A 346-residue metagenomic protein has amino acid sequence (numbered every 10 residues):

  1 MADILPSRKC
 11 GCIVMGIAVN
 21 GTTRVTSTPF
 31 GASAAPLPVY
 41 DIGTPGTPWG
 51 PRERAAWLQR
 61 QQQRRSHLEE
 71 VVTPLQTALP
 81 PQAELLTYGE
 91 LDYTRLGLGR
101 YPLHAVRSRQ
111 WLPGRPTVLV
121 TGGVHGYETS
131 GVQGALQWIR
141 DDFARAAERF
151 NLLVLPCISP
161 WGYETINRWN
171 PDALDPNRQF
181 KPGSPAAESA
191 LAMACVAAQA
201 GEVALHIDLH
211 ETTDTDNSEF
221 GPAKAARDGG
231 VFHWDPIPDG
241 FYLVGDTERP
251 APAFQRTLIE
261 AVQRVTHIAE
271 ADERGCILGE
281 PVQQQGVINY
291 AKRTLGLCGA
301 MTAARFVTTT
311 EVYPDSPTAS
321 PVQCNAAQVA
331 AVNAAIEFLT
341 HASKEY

Functional and structural regions predicted by a protein language model:
A2-Y346: Structured catalytic-domain cores with a bias toward divalent-metal coordination
